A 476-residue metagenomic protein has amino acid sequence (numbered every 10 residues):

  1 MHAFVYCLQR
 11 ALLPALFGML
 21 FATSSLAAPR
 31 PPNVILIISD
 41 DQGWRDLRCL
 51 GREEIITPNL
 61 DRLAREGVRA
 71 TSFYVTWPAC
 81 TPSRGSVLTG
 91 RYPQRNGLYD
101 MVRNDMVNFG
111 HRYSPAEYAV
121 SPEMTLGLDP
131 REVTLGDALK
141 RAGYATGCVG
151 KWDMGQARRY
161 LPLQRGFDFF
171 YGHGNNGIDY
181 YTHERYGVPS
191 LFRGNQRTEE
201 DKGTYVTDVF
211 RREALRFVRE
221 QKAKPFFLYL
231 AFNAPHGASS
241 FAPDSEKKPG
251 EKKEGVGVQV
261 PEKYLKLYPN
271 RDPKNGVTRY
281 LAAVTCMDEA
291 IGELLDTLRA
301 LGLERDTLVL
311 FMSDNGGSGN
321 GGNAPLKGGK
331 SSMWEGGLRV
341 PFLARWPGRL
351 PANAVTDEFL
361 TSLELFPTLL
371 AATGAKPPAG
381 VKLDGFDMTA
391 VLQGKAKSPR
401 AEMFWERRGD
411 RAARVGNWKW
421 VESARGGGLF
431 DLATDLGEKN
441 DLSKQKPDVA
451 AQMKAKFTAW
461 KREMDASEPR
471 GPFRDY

Functional and structural regions predicted by a protein language model:
M1-Q9: N-terminal secretory signal peptides that target proteins for export/translocation
Q9-T23: Bacterial N-terminal signal peptides
S25-P29: Boundary at the C-terminal end of the N-terminal hydrophobic targeting segment
P32, S39-I55, R62, T71 (+11 more regions): Active-site-proximal cap/lid insertion segments
A64, K140: Anion (oxyanion) recognition and catalysis
N96-L135, R193: His/Cys-centered metal/cofactor-coordination and adjacent catalytic loops
G136, R216-V218, G409-V421: Short, surface-exposed beta-strand/loop micro-motifs that present aromatic residues
